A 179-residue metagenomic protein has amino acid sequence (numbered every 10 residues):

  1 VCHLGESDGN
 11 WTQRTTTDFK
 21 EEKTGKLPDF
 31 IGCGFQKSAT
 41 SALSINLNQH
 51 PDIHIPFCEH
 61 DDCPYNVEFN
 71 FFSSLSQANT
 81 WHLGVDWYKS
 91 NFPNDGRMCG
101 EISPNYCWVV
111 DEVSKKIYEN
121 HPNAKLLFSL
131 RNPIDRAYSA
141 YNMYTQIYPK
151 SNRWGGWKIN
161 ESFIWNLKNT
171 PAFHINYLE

Functional and structural regions predicted by a protein language model:
V1-P104, N120, A124, R136-A140 (+1 more regions): PAPS-dependent sulfotransferase catalytic core
S73, C107-W108, H174: Generic, ordered loop/turn and secondary-structure boundary motif
V85-K89, S114, L178: Generic structural signal for well-ordered alpha-helices, preferentially at hydrophobic/aromatic core positions
V109-F128: ATP-dependent NMP and nucleoside kinases share a basic, alpha-helical "lid"
N132: Active-site glycine-centered loops adjacent to acidic/histidine catalytic or metal-binding residues that shape
A172-E179: A cross-taxonomic marker for long C-terminal extensions/tails that follow the last structured domain
